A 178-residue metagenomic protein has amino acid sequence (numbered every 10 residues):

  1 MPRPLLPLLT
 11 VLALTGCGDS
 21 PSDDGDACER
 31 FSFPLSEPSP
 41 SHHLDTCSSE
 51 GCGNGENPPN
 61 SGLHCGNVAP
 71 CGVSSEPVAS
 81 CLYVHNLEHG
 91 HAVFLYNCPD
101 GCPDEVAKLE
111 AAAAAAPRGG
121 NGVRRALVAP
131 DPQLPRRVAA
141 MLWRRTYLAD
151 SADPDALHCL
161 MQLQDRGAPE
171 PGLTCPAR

Functional and structural regions predicted by a protein language model:
M1-L6: Bacterial N-terminal signal peptides that target proteins for export
P7-V11: Hydrophobic helical h-region of N-terminal Sec-dependent signal peptides in bacterial secretory/periplasmic proteins
L14-G16: C-terminal motif of bacterial Sec signal peptides marking the signal peptidase cleavage site
G18-S20: Bacterial signal peptide processing site
S22-N67: N-terminal "mature-domain start" segment
C52-E88: Short, compositionally biased low-complexity segments enriched in polar/charged residues
E76-R118: Mid-length scaffold segments of soluble, non-membrane domains
A115-R178: Helix-rich interaction surfaces within compact, conserved domain-sized segments that mediate assembly or partner
